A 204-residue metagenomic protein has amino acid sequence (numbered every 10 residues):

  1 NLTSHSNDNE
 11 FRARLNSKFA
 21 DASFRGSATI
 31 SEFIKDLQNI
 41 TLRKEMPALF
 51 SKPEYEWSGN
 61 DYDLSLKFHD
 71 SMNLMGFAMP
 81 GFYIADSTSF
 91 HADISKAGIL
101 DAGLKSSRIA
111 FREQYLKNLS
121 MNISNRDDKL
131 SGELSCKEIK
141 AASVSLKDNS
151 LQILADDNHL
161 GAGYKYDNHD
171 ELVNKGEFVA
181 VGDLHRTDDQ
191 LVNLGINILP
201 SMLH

Functional and structural regions predicted by a protein language model:
N1-H204: Interface amphipathic segments
